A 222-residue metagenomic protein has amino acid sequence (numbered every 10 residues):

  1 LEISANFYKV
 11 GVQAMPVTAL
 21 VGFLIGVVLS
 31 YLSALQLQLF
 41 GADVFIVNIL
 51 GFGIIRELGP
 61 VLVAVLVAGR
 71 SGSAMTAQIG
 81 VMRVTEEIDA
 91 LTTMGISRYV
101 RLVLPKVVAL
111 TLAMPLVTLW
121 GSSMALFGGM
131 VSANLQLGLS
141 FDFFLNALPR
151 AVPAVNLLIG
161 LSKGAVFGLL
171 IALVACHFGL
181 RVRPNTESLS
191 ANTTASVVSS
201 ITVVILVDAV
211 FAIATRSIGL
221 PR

Functional and structural regions predicted by a protein language model:
L1-N6, Y31-R56, S122-A165, L169 (+2 more regions): Membrane-interfacial helix-loop-helix connectors in multipass membrane proteins
I3, Q13-S33, L39: Hydrophobic transmembrane alpha-helices and immediately adjacent juxtamembrane helices of multi-pass inner-membrane
N6, S97-T118, S196: Start (N-cap) of specific transmembrane helices in multi-pass transporter permeases
V12-L24, I55, G59-A64, L112-M124 (+2 more regions): Hydrophobic alpha-helical transmembrane segments of multipass membrane transporters and ion channels, focusing on
G22-A34, G59-V65, G69-R70, V108-F141 (+1 more regions): Hydrophobic alpha-helical segments embedded in or immediately adjacent to the lipid bilayer of multipass inner-membrane
L35-R83, D89, T93: Membrane-embedded translocation segments of transport machinery
Q78-L104, T186-L189: Short cytoplasmic-facing helical segments at TM-TM junctions of multi-pass membrane proteins
I201-G219: Hydrophobic alpha-helical transmembrane segments of integral membrane proteins
